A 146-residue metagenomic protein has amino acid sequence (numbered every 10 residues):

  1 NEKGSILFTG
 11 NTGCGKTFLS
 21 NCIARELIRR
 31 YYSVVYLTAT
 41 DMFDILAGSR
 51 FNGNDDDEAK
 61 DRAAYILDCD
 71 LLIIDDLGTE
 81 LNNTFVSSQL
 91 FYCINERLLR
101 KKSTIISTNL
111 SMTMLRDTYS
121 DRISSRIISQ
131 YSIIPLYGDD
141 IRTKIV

Functional and structural regions predicted by a protein language model:
K3, I28, Y32-D68: Short glycine-rich substrate-engagement loop in P-loop NTPases that contacts/grips substrate
K3-S20: Walker A/P-loop nucleotide-binding motif
L7, N11, A39-M42, L77: Histidine- and/or cysteine-centered catalytic micro-motif in compact active-site loops
F18-R30: P-loop NTPase Walker A phosphate-binding motif
A24, M42-S49, L77-V146: Replace "adjacent to P-loop NTPase cores in ATP/GTP-dependent enzymes" with "adjacent to NTP-binding cores
Y32-S33, D68-L71, R100-I106: Loop/turn-to-beta-strand initiation segments
D61-D70, Q130-G138: Short, basic, helix/turn surface patches
